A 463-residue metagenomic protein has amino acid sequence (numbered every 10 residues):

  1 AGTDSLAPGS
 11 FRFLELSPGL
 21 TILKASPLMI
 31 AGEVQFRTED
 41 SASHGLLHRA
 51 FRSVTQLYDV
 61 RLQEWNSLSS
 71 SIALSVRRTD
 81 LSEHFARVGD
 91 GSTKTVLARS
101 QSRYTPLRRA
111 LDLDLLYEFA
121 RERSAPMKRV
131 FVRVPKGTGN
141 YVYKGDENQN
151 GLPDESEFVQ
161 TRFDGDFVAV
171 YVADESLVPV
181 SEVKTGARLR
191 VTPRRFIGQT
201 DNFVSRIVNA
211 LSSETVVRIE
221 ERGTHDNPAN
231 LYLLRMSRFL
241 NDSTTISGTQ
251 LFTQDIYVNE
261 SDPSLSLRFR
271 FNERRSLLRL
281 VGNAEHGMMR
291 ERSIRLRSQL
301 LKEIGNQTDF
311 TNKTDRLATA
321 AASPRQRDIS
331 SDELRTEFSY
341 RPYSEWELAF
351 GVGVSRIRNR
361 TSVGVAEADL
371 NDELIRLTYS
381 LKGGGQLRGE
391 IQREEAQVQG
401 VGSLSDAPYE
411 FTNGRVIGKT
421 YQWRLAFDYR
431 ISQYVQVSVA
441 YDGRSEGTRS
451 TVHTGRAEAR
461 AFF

Functional and structural regions predicted by a protein language model:
A1-F463: Exposed, low-structure sequence patches enriched in small/polar residues
